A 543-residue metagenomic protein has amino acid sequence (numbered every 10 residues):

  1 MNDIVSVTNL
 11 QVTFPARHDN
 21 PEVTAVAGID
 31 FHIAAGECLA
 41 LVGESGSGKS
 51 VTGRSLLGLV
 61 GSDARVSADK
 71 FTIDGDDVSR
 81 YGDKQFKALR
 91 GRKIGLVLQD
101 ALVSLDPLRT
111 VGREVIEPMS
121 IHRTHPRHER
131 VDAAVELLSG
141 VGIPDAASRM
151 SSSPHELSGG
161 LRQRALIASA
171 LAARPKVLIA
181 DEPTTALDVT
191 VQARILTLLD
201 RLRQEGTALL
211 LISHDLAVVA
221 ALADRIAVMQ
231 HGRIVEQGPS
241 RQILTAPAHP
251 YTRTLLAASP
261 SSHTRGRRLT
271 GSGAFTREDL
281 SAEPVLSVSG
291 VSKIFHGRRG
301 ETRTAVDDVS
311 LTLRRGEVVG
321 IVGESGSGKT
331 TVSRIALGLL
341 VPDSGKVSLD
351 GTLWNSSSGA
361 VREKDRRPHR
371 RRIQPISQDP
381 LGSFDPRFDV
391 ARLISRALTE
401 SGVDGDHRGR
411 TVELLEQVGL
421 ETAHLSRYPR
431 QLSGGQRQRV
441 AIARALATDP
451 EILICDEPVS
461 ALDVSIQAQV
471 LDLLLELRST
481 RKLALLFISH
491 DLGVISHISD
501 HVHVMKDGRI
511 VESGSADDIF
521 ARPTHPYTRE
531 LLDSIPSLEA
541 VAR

Functional and structural regions predicted by a protein language model:
D3, P144-S151, S240-S287, H296-T302 (+1 more regions): Short catalytic/signature loops enriched in Gly
L57, G61, L337: Helix-to-loop junction immediately C-terminal to a conserved catalytic motif
R65-D77, G345-S357, H369: Conserved ABC transporter NBD signature motif
D77, E129-S148, L353, D406-A423 (+1 more regions): Conserved ABC ATPase "signature" region
V78-G95, R113, I121, Q242-P247 (+5 more regions): ABC ATPase NBD coupling module
S153-L157, L161, Y428-L432, Q436: Conserved ABC ATPase signature
A165, A170-L171, L446: ABC ATPase C-loop
